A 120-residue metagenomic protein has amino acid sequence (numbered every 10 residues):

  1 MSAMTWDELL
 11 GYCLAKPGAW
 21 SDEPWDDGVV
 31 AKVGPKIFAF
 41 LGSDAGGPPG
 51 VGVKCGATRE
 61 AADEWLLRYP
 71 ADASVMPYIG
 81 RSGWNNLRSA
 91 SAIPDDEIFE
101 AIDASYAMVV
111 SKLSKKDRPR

Functional and structural regions predicted by a protein language model:
M1-R120: Charge-dense, helix-prone N-terminal extensions
